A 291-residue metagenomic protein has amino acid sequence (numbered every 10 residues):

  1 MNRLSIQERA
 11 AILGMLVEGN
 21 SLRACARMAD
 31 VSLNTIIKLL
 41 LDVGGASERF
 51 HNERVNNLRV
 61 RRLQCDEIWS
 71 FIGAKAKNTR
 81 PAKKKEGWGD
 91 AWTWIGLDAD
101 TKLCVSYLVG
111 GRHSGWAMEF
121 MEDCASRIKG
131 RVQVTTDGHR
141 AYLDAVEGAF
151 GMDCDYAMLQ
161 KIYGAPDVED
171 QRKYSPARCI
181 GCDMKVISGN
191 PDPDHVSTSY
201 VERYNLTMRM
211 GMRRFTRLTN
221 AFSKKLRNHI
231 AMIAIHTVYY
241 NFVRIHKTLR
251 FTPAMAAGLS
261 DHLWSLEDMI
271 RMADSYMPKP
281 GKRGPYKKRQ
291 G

Functional and structural regions predicted by a protein language model:
M1-G291: Residue-level recognition of single "structural anchor" positions that define or cap local secondary structure
